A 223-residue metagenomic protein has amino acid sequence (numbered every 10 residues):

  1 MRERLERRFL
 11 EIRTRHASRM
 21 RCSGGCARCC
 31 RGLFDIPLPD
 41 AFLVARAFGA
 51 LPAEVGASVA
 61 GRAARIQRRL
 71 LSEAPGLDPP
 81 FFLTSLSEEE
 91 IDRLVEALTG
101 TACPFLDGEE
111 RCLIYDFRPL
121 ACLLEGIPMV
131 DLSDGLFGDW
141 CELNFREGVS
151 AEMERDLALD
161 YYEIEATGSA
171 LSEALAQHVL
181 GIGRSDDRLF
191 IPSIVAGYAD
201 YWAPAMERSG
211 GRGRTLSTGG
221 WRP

Functional and structural regions predicted by a protein language model:
M1-P223: Short loop/turn segments that flank or connect secondary-structure elements
